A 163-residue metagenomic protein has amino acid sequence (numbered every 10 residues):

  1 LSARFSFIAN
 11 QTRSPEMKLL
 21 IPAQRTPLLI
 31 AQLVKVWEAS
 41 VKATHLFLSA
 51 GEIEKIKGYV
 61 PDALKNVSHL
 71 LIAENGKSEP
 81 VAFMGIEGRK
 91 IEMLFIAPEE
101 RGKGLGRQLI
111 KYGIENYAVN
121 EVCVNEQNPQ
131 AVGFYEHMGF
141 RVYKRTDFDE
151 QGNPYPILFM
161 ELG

Functional and structural regions predicted by a protein language model:
M17-K35: A short beta-loop-alpha structural element at the N-terminal edge of CoA-dependent acyl/N-acetyltransferase catalytic
K35-P61: Conserved GNAT-fold acetyl-CoA-binding loop/helix
P61-I72, K90, N153: A short helix-loop-beta-strand connector motif used in the catalytic cores of GNAT acetyltransferases and, in some
I72, S78-F95: Conserved beta-strand in the GNAT
K90-R101, V124-N125: A short, internal acetyl-CoA/4′-phosphopantetheine-binding micro-motif in the GNAT/acyltransferase core
G102-E115, G133, H137: Conserved acetyl-CoA-binding loop-helix of GNAT-fold acetyltransferases
E115-Q127: Conserved GNAT acetyl-CoA-binding A-motif
C123-N125, R141-L158: Conserved catalytic-core motifs of GNAT/GCN5-like acyltransferases
